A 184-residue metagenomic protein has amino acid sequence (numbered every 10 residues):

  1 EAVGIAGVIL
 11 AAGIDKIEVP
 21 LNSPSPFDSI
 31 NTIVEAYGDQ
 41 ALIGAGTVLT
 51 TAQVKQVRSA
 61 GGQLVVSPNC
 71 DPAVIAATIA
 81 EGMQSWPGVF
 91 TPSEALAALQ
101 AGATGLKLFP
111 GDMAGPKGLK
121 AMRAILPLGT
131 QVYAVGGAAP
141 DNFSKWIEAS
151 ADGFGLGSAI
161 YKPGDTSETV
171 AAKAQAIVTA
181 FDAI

Functional and structural regions predicted by a protein language model:
E1-Q63, A80, A139-D141, K162-I184: Conserved N-terminal beta1-alpha1 strand-loop-helix module at the mouth
I5, T50-A60, S93-A101, A124 (+1 more regions): Catalytic cores of alpha/beta
G13, Y37, G61, N69 (+5 more regions): Conserved functional loop/turn residues at catalytic and ligand-binding sites
K16-E18, Q40-G44, Q63-L64, Q84-W86 (+3 more regions): Structural preference for beta-strand elements that scaffold enzyme active sites
S23, I43-T51, S67-D71, P87-P92 (+2 more regions): Glycine-rich beta-to-alpha transition loops that act as phosphate-gripper elements at the mouths of alpha/beta enzyme
L64, P68-A114: Histidine/lysine/aspartate-rich catalytic loop segments that bind and position anionic ligands
L64, P68-V74, L108-G115, A149-K173: Glycine-rich phosphate-binding active-site loops on the catalytic face of alpha/beta enzymes
S85, P116-L126, V132: CoA-thioester-processing core
